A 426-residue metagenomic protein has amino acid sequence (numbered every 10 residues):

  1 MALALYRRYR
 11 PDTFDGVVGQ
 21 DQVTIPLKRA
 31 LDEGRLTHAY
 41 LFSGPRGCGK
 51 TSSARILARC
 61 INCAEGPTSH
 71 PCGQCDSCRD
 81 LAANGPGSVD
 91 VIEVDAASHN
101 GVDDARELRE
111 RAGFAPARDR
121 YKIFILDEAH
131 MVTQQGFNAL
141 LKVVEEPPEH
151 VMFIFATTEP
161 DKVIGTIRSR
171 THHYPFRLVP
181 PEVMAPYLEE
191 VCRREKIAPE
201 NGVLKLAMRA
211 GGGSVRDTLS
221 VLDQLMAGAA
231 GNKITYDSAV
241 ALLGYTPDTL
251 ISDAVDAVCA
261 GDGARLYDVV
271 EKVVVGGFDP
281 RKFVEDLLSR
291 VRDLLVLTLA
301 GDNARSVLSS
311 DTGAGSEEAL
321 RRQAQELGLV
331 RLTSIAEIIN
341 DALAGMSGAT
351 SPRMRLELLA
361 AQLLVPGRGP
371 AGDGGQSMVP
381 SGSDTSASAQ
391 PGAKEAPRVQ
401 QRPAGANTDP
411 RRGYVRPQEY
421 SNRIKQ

Functional and structural regions predicted by a protein language model:
M1-H173, V191: P-loop/Walker A NTP-binding region and its immediately flanking N-terminal helices in P-loop NTPase folds
A4, T51, E107, D286-L288 (+9 more regions): General helical secondary-structure elements
P11, E33, K50, R59 (+9 more regions): General helical structural elements
P67, L243, P247, R412: Residue-level marker of regulatory loop/turn positions in helix-turn-helix DNA-binding domains and in histidine
D76, D80-V89, D104-E110, R120 (+3 more regions): Extended, largely alpha-helical regulatory/partner-binding modules appended to the mid-to-C-terminal parts
S309-T312, L359-Q426: Extended, low-complexity, charged intrinsically disordered regions
